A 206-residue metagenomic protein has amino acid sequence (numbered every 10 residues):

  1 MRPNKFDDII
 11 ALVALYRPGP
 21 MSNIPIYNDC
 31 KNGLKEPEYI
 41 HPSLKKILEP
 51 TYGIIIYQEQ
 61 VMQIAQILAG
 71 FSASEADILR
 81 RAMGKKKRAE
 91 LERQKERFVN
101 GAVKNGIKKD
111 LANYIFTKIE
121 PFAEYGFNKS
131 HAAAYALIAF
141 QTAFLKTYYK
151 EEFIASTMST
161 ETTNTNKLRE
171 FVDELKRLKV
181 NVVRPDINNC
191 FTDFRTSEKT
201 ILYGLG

Functional and structural regions predicted by a protein language model:
M1-G206: Noncatalytic, beta-rich nucleic-acid-contacting surfaces in large DNA/RNA-processing enzymes
